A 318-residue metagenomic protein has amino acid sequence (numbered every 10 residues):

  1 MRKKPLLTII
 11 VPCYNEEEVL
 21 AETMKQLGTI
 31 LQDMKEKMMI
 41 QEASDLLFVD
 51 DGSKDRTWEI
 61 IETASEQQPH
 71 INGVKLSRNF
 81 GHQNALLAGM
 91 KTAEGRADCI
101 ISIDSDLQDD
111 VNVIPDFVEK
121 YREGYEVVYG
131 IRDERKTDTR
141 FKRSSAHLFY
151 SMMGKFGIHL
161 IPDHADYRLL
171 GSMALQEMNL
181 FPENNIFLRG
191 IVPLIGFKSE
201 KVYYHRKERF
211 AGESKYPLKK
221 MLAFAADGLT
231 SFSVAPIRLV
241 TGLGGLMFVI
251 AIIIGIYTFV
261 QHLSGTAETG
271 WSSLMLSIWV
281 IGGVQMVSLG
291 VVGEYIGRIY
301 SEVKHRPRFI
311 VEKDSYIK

Functional and structural regions predicted by a protein language model:
M1-D138: Structured catalytic core of nucleotide-sugar glycosyltransferases
M1-K4, F187-K318: Hydrophobic helical membrane-anchoring modules
R2-K4, Q41, P162, L170 (+1 more regions): A generic fold-level signal
P12, I30, A64, L76 (+7 more regions): Amphipathic alpha-helical segments that mediate coupling or scaffolding at interfaces
P12, L76-R78, R168, T241 (+2 more regions): Short conserved micro-motifs on helix faces and helix-strand junctions that flank and scaffold key functional residues
N15, T29, D33, T63 (+8 more regions): Conserved amphipathic alpha-helical interaction elements at protein-protein interfaces in regulatory, energy-coupling
V74-R78, H82-T92, C99, V111-I191 (+2 more regions): Acceptor/aglycone-binding surface of glycosyltransferases and processive sugar-polymer synthases
